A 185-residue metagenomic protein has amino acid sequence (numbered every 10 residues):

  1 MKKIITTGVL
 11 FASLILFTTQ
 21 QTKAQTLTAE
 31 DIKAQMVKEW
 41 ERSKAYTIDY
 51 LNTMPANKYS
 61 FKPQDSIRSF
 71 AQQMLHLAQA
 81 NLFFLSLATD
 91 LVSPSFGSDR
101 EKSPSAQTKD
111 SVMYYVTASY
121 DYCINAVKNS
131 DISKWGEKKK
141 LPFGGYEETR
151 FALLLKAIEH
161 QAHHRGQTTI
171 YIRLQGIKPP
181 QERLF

Functional and structural regions predicted by a protein language model:
M1-L27: Bacterial Sec-dependent N-terminal signal peptides
K23-A45: Short N-terminal segments immediately surrounding and downstream of signal-peptide cleavage
A29-E30, M36-K38, L87, A106 (+1 more regions): Short leucine-rich amphipathic alpha-helices used at interfaces
V37-E41, I48, K58-E101, K139-F185: Short, contiguous alpha-helical
Y46, Y50-L51, L85, Y122 (+1 more regions): Well-ordered alpha-helical scaffold segments within catalytic/enzyme domains
P104-L141, E148-H160: Acidic/histidine-rich alpha-helical segments that form the ligand environment of transition-metal centers
